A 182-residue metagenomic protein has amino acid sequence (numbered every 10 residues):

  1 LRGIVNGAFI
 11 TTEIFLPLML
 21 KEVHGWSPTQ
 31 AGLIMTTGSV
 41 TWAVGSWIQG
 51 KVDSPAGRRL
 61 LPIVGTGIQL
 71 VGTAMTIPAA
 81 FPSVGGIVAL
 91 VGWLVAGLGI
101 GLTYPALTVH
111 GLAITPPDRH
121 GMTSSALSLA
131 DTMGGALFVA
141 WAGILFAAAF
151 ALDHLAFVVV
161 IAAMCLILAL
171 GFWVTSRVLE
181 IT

Functional and structural regions predicted by a protein language model:
L1-I181: 12-transmembrane solute porter fold
